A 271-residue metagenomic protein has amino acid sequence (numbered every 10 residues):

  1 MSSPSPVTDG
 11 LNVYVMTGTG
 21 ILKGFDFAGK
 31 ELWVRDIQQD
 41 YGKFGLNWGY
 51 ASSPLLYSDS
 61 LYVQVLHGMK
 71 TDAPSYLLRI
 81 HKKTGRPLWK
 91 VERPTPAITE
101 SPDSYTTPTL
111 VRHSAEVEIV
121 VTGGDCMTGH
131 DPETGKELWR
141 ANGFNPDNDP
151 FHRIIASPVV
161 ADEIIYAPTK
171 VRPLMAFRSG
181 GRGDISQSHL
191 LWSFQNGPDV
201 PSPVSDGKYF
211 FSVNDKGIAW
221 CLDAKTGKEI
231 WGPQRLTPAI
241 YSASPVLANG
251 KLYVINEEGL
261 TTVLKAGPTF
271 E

Functional and structural regions predicted by a protein language model:
M1-E271: Noncatalytic, solvent-exposed loop/strand surfaces of beta-propeller-type extracellular/periplasmic domains
